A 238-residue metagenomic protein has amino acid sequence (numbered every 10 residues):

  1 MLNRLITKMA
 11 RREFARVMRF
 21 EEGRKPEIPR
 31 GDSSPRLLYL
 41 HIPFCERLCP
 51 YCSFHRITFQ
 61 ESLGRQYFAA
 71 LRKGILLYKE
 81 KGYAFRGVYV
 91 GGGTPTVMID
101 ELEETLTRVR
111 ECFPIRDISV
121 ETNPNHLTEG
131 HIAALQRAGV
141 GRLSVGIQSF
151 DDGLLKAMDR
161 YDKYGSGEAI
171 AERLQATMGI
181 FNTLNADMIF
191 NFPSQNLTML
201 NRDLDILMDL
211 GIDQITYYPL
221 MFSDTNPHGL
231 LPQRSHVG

Functional and structural regions predicted by a protein language model:
M1-L38, E46-R47: Flexible, acidic/Gly-rich N-terminal and inter-domain linker regions that tether and position cofactor-handling modules
L2, C49-S53, M178: A broad, low-specificity signal for short, low-complexity segments enriched in glycine/proline and polar/charged
E21-G23, Y51, G130: Low-complexity, intrinsically disordered/propeptide-like segments
R24, I28-G31, P50, I57 (+2 more regions): Generic signal for short, ordered secondary-structure residues within or immediately flanking folded domains
R30-D32, P43, G82, C112: Short, flexible hinge/linker loops that cap or flank conserved catalytic cores
P35-L37, C49-Y51, F85-G87, D117: A common structural microfeature
L40-R56: Local cysteine-cluster metal-coordination motifs and their immediate loop/turn environment, predominantly Fe-S cluster
R56-K81, R86-G238: Conserved non-cysteine loop/helix-boundary elements of the Radical SAM core domain that shape
